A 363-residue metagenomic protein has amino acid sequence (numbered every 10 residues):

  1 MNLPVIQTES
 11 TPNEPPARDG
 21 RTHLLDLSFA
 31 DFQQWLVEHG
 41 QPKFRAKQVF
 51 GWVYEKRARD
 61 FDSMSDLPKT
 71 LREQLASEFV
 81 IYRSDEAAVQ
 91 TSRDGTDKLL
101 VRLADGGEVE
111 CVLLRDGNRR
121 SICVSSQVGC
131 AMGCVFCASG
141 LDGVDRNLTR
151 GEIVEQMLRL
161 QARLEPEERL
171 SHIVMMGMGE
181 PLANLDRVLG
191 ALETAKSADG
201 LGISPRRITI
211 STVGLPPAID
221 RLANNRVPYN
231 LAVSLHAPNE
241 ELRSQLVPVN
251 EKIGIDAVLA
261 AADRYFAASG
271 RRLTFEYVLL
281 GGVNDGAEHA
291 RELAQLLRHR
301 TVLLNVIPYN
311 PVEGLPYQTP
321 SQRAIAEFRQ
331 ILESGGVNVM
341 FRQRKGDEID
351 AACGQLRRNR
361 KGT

Functional and structural regions predicted by a protein language model:
M1-V109, R115-G117, D263-R271, Y277-T363: Auxiliary Fe-S-binding modules of radical SAM enzymes
T91-S92, S125-S126, S139, S211 (+1 more regions): Short linear Ser/Thr-Pro motifs
D97, V109, R120-V124, M132 (+1 more regions): Generic beta-strand structural signal
L113-L114, R187: Residue-level structural signal for beta-strand termini and adjacent loop
R115-E152, P166: Canonical Radical SAM [4Fe-4S] cluster-binding loop centered on the CxxxCxxC motif and its immediate flanking residues
E155: Cys/His-clustered metal-coordination modules, chiefly Zn-binding fingers
Q161-R342: Conserved AdoMet/S-adenosylmethionine-binding subsite of the radical SAM
